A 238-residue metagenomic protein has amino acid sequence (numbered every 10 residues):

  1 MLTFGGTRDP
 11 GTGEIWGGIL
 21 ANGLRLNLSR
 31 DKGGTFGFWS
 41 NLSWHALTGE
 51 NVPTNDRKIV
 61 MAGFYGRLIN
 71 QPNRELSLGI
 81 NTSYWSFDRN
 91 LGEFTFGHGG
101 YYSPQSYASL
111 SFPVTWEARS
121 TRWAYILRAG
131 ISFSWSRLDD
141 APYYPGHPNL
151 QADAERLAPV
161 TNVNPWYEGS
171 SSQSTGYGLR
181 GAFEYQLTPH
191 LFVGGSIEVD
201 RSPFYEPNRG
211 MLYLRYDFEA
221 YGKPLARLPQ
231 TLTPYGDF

Functional and structural regions predicted by a protein language model:
M1-F238: Gram-negative and organellar
